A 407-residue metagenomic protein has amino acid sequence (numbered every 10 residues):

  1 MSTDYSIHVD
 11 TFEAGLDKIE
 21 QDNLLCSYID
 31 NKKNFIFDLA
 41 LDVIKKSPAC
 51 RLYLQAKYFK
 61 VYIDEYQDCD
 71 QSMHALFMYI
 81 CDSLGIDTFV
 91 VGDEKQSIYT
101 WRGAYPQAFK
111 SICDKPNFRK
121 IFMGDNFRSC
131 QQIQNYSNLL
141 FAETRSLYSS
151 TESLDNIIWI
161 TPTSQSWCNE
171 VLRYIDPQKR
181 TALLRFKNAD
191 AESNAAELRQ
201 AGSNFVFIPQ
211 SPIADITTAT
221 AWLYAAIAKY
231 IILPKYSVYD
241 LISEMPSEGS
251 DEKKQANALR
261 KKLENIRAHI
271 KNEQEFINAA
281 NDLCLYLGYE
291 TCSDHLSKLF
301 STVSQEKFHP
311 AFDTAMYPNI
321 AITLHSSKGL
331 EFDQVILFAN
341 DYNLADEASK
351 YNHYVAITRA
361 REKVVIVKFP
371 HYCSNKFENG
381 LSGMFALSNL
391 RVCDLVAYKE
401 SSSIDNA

Functional and structural regions predicted by a protein language model:
M1-A407: The feature marks helicase ATPase cores and/or their adjacent C-terminal helical subdomains in SF1/SF2/AAA+ helicases
